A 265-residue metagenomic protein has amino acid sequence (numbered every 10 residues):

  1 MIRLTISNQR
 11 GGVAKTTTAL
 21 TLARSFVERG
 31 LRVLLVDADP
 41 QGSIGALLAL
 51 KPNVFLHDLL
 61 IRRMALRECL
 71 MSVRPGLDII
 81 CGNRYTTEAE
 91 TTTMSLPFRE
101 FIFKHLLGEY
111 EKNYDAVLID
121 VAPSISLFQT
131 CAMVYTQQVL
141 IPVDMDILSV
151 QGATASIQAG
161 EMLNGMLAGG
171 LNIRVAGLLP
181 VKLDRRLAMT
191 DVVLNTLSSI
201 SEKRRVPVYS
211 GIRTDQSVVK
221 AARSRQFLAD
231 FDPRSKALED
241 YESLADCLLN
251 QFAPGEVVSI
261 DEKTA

Functional and structural regions predicted by a protein language model:
M1-A265: P-loop NTP-binding core
